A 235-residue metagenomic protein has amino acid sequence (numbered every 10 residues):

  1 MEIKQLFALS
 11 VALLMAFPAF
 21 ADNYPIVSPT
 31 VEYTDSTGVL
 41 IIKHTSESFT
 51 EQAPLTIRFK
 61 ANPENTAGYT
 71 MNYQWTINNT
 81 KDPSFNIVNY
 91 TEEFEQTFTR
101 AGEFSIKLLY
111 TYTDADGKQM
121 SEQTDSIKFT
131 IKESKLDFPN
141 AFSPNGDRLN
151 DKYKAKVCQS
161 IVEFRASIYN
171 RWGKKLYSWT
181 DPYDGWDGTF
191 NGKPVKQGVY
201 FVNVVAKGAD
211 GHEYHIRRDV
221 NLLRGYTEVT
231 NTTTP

Functional and structural regions predicted by a protein language model:
M1-F7: Bacterial N-terminal signal peptides that target proteins for export
A16-P18: N-terminal signal peptide c-region/cleavage motif recognized by signal peptidases
N23-T45, S134-P139: Proline-enriched interdomain boundary motifs that mark the N-terminal boundary and often initiate the first structured
H44-F49, A53-P63, K128-P235: Short loop/turn motifs at secondary-structure boundaries
A67-Q96: Surface-exposed, flexible coil segments in extracellular/virion-facing regions
F85-S105, D184-D187: Solvent-exposed segments in extracellular or luminal domains encompassing
E103-D114, G198-V204: Short, aromatic- and glycine-rich surface loops/edge beta-strands on solvent-exposed regions
T111-Q119, K207-G211: Short, solvent-exposed loop/turn segments at the edges of extracellular beta-sandwich modules
